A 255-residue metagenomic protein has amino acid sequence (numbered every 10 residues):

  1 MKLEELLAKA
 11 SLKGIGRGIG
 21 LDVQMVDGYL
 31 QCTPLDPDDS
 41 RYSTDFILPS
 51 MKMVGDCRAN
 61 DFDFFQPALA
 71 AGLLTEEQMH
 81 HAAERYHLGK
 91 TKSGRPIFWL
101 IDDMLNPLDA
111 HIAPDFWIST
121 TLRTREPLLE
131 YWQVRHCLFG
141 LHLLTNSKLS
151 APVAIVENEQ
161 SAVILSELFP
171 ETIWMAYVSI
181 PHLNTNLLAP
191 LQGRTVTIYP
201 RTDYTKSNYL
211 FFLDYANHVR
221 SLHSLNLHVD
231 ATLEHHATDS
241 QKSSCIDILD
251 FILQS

Functional and structural regions predicted by a protein language model:
M1-K9, S147-A151, A162-S255: TOPRIM fold recognition
M1-Q66, G72-S93: N-terminal structured subdomain of primase-like DNA metabolism proteins
D45-I47, D109-P114, D230-A231: Short amphipathic beta-strand/extended segments with alternating polar/hydrophobic composition
F65-A71, F98, P107: Cysteine protease catalytic domains with a Cys-His-Asp triad
T91-Q192: Phosphate-handling DNA/RNA-contact segment within nucleic-acid enzymes
